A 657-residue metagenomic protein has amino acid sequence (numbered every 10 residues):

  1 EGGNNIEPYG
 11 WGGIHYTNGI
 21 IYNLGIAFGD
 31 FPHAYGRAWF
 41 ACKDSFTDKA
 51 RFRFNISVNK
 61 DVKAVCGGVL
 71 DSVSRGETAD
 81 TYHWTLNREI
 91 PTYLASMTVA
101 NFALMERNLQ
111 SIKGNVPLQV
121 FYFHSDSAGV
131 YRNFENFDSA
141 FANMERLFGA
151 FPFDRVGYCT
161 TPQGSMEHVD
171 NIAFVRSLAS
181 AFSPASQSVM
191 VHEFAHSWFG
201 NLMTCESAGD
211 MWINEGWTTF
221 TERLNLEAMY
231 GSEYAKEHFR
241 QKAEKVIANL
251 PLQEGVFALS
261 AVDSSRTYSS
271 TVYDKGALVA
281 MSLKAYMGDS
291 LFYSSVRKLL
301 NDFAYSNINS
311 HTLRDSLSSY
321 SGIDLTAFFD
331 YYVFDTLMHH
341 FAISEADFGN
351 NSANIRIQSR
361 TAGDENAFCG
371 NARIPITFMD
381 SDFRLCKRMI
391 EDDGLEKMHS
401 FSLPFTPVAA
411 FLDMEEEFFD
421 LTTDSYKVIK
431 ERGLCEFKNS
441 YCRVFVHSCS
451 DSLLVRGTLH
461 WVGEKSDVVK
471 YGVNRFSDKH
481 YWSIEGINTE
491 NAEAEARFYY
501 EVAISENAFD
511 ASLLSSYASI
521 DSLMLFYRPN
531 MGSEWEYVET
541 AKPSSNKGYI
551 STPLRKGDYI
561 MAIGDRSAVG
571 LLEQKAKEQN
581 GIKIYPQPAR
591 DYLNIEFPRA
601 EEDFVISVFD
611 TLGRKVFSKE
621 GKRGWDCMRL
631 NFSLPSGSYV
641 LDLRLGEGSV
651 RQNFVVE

Functional and structural regions predicted by a protein language model:
E1-E106: Extended, low-hydrophobicity, Ser/Thr/Pro/Gly-biased non-transmembrane segments
F54, A103-S197, N201-D210, T221 (+2 more regions): Juxtacatalytic substrate-recognition/specificity segment
E215-L278, S282, Y286, F303: Acidic/His/Gly-enriched intrinsically disordered linker/tail segments that often contain short helix/coil "MoRF-like"
S269-I355: Amphipathic alpha-helical substructures
H339-F341, A346-D393, H399-F411, F604-V608: Beta-strand-rich binding/interaction modules
V428-I429, A562-Y585: Residue-level detector of functionally pivotal "anchor" positions at catalytic/ligand-binding pockets or at interdomain
K430-L523, Y527-M531, G564-A568: Self-processing/autoproteolytic domain segments and adjacent N-terminal interaction modules in large, modular
Q574-Y585, A589-E657: C-terminal outer-membrane/trafficking sorting elements
